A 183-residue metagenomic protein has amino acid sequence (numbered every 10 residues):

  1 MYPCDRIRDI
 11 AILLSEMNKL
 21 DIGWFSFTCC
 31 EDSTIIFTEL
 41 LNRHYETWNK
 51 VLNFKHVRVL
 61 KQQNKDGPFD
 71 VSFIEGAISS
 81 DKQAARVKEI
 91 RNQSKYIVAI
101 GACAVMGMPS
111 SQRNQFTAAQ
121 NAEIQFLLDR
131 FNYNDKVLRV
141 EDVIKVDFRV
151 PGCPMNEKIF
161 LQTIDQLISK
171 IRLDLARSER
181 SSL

Functional and structural regions predicted by a protein language model:
P3-L183: Iron-sulfur-associated redox domains of electron-transfer enzymes in respiratory and anaerobic energy metabolism
